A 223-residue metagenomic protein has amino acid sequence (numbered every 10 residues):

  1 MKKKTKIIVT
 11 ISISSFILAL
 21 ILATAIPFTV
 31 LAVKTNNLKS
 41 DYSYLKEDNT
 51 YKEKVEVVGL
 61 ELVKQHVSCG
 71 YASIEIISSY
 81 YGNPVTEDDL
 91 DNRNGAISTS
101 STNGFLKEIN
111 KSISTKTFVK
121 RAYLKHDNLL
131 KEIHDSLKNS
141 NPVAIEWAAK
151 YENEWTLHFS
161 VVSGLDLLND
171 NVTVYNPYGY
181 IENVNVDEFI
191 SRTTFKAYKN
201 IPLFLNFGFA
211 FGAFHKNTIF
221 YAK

Functional and structural regions predicted by a protein language model:
K4-T102, A149, L168, F211-G212 (+1 more regions): Active-site-adjacent structural segments surrounding the nucleophilic cysteine of cysteine proteases and isopeptidases
T10, L165-K223: Noncatalytic regulatory segments and standalone regulatory/sensor domains
Q65, G70-S73, I77, T86 (+7 more regions): Stable alpha-helical elements in mature extracytoplasmic
S73, I77-Y81, N94, I109 (+5 more regions): Sec/Tat-exported extracytoplasmic proteins
S100-D127, S136-K138, V143, W155-T156: Mid-length scaffold segments of soluble, non-membrane domains
Y123, W147-V161, I181-I190, F209: Short flexible/disordered coil segments
H126-N176: Active-site-adjacent substructure of cysteine-protease-like catalytic cores
